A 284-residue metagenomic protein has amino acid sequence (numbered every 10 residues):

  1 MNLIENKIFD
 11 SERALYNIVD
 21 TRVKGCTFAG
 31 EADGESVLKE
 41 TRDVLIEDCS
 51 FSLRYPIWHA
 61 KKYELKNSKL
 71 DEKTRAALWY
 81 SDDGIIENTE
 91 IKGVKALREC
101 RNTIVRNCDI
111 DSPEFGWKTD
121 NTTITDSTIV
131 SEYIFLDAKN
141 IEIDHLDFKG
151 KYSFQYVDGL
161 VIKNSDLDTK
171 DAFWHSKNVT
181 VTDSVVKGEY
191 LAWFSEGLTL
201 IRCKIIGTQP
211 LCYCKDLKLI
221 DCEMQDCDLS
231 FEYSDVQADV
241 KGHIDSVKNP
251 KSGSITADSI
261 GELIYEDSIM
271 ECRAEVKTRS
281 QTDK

Functional and structural regions predicted by a protein language model:
M1-K284: Long, distal/terminal scaffolding or interaction modules with repetitive or compositionally biased sequence
